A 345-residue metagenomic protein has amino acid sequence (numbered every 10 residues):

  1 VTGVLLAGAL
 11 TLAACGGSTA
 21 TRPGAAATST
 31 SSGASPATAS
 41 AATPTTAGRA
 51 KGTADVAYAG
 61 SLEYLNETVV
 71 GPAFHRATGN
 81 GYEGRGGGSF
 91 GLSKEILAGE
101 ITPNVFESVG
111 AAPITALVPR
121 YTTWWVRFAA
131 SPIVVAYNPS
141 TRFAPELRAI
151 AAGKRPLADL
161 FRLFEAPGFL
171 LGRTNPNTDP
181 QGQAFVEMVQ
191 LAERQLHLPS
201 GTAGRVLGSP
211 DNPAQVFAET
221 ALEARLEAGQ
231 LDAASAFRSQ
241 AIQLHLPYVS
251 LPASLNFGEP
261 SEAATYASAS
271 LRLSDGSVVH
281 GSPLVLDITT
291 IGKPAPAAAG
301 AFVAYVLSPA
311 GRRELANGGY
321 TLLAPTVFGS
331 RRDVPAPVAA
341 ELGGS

Functional and structural regions predicted by a protein language model:
V1-L5: Bacterial N-terminal signal peptides that target proteins for export
T11-A14: C-terminal motif of bacterial Sec signal peptides marking the signal peptidase cleavage site
G16-S18, R22-G81, F90, L97 (+2 more regions): Exported/periplasmic ABC-transporter solute-binding proteins
S89-T122, E223, I242-Q243: Pocket-flanking alpha-helical
A112-A158: Glycine/small-residue-rich loop that forms an oxyanion/phosphate-binding "nest" at active or ligand-binding sites
